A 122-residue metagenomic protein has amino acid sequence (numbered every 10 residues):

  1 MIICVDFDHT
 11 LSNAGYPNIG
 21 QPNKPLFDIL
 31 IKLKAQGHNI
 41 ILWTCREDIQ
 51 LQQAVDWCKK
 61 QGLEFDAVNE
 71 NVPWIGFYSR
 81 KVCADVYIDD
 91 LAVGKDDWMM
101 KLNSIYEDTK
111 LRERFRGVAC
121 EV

Functional and structural regions predicted by a protein language model:
M1-W74: Alpha-helical substrate-recognition element adjacent to the catalytic core
L51-V122: C-terminal cap/substrate-recognition subdomain and adjoining C-terminal extension of metal-dependent phosphatase-like
